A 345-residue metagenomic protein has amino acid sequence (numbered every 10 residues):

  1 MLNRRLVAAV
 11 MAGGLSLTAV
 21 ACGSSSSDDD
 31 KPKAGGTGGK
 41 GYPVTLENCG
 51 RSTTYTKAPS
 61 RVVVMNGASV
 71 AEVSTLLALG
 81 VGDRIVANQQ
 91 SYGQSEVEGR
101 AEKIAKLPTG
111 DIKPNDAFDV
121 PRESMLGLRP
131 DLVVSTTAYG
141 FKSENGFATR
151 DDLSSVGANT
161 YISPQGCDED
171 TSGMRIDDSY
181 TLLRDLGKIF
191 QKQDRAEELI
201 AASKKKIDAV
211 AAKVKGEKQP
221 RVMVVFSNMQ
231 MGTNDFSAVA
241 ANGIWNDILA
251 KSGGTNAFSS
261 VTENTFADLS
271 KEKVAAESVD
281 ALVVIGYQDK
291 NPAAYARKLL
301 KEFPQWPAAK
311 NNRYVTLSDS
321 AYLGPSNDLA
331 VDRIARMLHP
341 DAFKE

Functional and structural regions predicted by a protein language model:
L2-T75, K188-F226, S278, G286 (+1 more regions): Bacterial Sec-exported substrate-binding components of ABC uptake systems
N48-G50, D111-P121, T262-K271: Short helix-initiation/N-cap motifs at beta->coil->alpha
T53-Y55, V70-L76, Q94-E98, Q230-D235 (+1 more regions): Short, solvent-exposed loop/turn elements at domain surfaces
V64-N66, V70-L128, L132, T137-F141: A short, structured surface patch at a secondary-structure boundary
G93-V97, Y139-A148, Y161-D185, E217-I244 (+1 more regions): Extracytoplasmic ligand-binding site segments that recognize negatively charged/polar headgroups
D119-L132, F147-A148, D268-S278: Short helices/loops that flank or line small-molecule/ion binding pockets
G173-L182, V261, K273-E277, A281-E345: Structured C-terminal subdomain patch of bacterial secreted/periplasmic proteins
D235-F266: Alpha-helical, coiled-coil/dimerization segments enriched in small aliphatic residues
